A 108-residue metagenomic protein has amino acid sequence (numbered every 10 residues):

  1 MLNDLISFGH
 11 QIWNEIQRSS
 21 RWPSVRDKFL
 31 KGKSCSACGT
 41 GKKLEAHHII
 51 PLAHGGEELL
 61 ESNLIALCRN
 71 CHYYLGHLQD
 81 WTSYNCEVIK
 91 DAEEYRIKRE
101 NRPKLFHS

Functional and structural regions predicted by a protein language model:
M1-V25, G32, G39-K42, H77 (+1 more regions): A boundary/linker detector
R26-D27, G56: Short hydrophobic/charged patches on amphipathic alpha-helices used for structural packing and interfaces
K28-K31, E61: Residue-level signal for mature regions of secreted extracellular proteins and peptides
S36-A66, Q79-W81, N85-E87: Histidine-centered nuclease catalytic patch
C71: Cys/His-coordinated zinc-finger cores
Y74: Active-site beta-alpha loop architecture of Rossmann-like, nucleotide-cofactor-dependent enzymes
